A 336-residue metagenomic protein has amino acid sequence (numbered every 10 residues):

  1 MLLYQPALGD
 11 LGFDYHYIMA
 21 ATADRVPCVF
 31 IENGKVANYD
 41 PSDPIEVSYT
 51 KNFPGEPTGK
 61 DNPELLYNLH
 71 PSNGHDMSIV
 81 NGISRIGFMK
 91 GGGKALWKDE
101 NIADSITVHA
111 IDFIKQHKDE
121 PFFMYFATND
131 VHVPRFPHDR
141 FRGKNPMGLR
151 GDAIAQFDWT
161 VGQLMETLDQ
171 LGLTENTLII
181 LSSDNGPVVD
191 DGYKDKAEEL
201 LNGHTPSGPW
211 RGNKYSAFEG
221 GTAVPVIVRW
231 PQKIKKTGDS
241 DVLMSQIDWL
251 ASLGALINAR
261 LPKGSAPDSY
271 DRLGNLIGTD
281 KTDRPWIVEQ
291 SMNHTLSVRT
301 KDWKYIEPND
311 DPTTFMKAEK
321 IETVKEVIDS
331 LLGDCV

Functional and structural regions predicted by a protein language model:
M1-G92: Catalytic-site neighborhoods of secreted/periplasmic enzymes that process anionic sulfate/phosphate groups
L2-A23, N38-Y39, V189-D195, E199-A217 (+1 more regions): C-terminal cap/loop subdomain of S1 sulfatases and analogous C-terminal strand-loop tails that border
L11-D14, H117-M124, L173-I179, A223-V224 (+2 more regions): Loop/turn elements at helix/coil->beta-strand transitions in domains of secreted/extracellular proteins
E32-K35, A110-D152, V188-V189, D195: Active-site His/acidic residue clusters
L65-P134: Anion-binding catalytic surfaces of enzymes that hydrolyze or transfer phosphate/sulfate esters
S84-A95, D139-K144, R229-I234: Short glycine/proline-rich turn/loop motifs
G92-D104, G143-Q156: The substrate-binding groove and active-site-proximal loops of carbohydrate-active enzymes, especially glycoside
D158-K194: Metal-dependent active-site segment of extracytoplasmic phospho-/sulfohydrolases and closely related
